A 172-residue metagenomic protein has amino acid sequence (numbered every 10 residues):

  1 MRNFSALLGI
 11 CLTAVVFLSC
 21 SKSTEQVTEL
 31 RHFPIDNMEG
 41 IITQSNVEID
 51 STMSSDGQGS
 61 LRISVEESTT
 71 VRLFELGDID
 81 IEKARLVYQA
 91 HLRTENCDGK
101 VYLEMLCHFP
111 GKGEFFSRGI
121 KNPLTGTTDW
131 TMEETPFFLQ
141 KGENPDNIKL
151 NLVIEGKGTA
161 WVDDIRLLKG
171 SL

Functional and structural regions predicted by a protein language model:
M1-V27: Bacterial Sec-dependent N-terminal signal peptides
C20-L172: Extracellular and organelle-lumenal recognition/adhesion modules and their flexible linkers in secreted
